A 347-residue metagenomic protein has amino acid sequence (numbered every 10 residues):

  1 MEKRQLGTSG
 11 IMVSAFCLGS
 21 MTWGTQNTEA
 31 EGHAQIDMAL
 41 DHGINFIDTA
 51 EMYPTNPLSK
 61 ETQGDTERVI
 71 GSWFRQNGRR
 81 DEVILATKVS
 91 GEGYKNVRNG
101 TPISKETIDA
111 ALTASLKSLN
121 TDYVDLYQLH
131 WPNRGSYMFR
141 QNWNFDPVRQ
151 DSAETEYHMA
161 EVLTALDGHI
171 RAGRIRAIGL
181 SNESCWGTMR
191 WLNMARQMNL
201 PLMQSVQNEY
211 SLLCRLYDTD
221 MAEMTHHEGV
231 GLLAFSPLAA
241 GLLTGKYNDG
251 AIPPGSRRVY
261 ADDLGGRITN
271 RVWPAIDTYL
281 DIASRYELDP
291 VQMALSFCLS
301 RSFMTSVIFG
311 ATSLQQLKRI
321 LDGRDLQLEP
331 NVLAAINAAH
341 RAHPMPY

Functional and structural regions predicted by a protein language model:
M1-K88, K105-D109, D122: N-terminal binding-site loop/beta-alpha segment at the start of enzyme catalytic domains that lines or forms
L6, L18, G32, I47 (+12 more regions): Conserved, mostly hydrophobic/aromatic
V13-C17, N45-F46, E82-A86, Y123-Q128 (+4 more regions): Structural preference for beta-strand elements that scaffold enzyme active sites
S14, G135-D151, M224-I282: Glycine-rich, positively charged active-site loop/lid region within alpha/beta enzyme cores that binds and organizes
M21-W23, M52, K88-E92, L129-P132 (+3 more regions): Active-site beta-loop-alpha junctions enriched in small/polar residues
M52, I170, P237, R258-D325: Conserved short secondary-structure transition element at the edge of the structured enzyme core that lines
V97-S205: Glycine/proline-rich, positively charged, aromatic-decorated active-site loop/lid region on the catalytic face
I170-R171, L216-G231: Basic phosphate/pyrophosphate-binding loop/patch that engages nucleotide-derived ligands
